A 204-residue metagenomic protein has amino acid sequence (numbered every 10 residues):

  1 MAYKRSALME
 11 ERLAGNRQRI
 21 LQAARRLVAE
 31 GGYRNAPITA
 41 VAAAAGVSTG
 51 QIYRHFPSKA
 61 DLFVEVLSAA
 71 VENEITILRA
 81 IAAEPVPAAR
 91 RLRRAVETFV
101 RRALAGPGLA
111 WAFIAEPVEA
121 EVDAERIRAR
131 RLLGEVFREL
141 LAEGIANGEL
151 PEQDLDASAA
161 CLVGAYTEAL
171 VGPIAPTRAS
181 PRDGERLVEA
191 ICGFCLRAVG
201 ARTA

Functional and structural regions predicted by a protein language model:
M1-G15, T203-A204: N-terminal intrinsically disordered/low-complexity leader segments
N16-A24, V41, V66-A70, E74 (+1 more regions): Generic hydrophobic, amphipathic alpha-helix propensity
R19, L27-D61, E65: Helix-turn-helix
E30-R34, P85, G106, N147-G148: Short coil/turn segments at alpha/beta junctions that flank glycine-rich nucleotide-binding fingerprints
F56, I114-A120: Short helix-capping/turn signature of helix-turn-helix
E65, T76-A105, S158-L162, E185-V188: Hydrophobic alpha-helical connector segments
E72-I75, R101-A105, E121-N147, D156-A160 (+2 more regions): Amphipathic alpha-helical packing segments from all-alpha helical-bundle domains
W111-A115, I145-F194, R202-A204: Hydrophobic/aromatic-rich alpha-helical bundle segments in the mid-to-C-terminal region
